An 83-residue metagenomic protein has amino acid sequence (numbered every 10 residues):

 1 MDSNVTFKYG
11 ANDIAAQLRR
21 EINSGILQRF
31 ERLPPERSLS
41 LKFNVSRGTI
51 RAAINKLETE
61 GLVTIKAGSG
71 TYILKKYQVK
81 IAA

Functional and structural regions predicted by a protein language model:
M1-A83: Short linear motifs at protein or domain termini
